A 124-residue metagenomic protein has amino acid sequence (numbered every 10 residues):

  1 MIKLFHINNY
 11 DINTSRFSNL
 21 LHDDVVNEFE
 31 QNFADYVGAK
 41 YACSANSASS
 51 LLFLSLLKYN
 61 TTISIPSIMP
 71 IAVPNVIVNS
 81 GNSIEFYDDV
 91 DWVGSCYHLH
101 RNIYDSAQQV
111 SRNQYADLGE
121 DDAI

Functional and structural regions predicted by a protein language model:
M1-Y59, N79-S80: Conserved PLP-binding active-site segment in aminotransferase class I/II-type PLP enzymes
F5-I7, D23, G94-Y97, G119: Glycine-centered flexibility motif
S49-L51, D91-W92, Q109: Short acidic loop-to-helix transition motifs that present clustered carboxylates
L54-S55, P74-V76, R112-A116: Short glycine-/acidic-enriched loop or helix-start segments at secondary-structure transitions that form or flank
L57-S106: PLP-dependent aminotransferase-like
H98-I124: Conserved active-site segment immediately N-terminal to the catalytic lysine that forms the internal aldimine
